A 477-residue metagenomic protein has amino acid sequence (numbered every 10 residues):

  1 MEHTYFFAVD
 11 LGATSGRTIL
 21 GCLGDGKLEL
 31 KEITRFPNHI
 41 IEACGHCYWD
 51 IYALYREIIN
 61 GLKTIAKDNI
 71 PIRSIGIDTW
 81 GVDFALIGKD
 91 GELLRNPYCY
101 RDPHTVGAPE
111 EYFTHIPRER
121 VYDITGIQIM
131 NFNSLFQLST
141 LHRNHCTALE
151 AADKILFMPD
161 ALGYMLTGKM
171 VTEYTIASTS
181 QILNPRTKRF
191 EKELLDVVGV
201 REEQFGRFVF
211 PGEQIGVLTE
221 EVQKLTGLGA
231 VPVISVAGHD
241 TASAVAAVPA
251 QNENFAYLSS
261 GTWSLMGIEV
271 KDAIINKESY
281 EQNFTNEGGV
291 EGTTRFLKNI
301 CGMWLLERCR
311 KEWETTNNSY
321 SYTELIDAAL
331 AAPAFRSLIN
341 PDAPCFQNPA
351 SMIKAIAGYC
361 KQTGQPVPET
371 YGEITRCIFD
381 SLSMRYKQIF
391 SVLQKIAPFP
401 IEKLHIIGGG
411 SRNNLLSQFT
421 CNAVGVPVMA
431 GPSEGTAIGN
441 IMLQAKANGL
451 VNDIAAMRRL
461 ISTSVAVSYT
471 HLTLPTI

Functional and structural regions predicted by a protein language model:
M1-R95, D123, Q223-V233, V424-V426 (+1 more regions): N-terminal glycine/serine-rich phosphate-binding loop of ATP-dependent small-molecule kinases, especially carbohydrate
E2, A8, L20, F113-T125 (+10 more regions): Active-site core segments that coordinate phosphate-bearing ligands/cofactors across diverse enzyme families
A13, T105, H239, S243 (+2 more regions): Short, glycine/acidic-enriched loop or turn micro-motifs at the edges of active sites
S15, G261, T470: Conserved adenylation A10 loop of the ANL superfamily
A43, K67-C99, Q128-F132, P159 (+2 more regions): Short beta-strand-loop/turn "lid" adjacent to the catalytic site in phosphate-handling enzymes
P71-T79, F399-G408: Short glycine-rich phosphate-binding loop at a beta-alpha junction
D102: Carbohydrate-associated surface elements
T470-T476: Conserved small/polar residues in nucleotide/adenosyl-binding loops
